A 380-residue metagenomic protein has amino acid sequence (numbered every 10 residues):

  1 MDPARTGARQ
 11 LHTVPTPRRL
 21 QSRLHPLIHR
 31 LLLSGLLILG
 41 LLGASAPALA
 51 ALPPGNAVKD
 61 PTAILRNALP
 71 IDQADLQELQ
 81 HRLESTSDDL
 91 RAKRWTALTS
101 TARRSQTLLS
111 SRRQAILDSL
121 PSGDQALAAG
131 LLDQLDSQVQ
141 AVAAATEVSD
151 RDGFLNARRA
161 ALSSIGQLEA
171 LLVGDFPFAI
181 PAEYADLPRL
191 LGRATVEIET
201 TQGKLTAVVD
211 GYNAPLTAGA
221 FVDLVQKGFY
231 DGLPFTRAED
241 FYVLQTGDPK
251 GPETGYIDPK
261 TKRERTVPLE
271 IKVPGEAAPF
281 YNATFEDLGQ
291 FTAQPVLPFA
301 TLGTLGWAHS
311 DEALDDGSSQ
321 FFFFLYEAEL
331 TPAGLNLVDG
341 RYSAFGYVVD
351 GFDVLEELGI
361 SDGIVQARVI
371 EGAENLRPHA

Functional and structural regions predicted by a protein language model:
M1-P26: N-terminal secretory signal peptides that target proteins for export/translocation
H25-L39: Sec-dependent N-terminal signal peptides
S45-A46: N-terminal signal peptide c-region/cleavage motif recognized by signal peptidases
L49-A380: Cross-family detector of peptidyl-prolyl cis-trans isomerase
